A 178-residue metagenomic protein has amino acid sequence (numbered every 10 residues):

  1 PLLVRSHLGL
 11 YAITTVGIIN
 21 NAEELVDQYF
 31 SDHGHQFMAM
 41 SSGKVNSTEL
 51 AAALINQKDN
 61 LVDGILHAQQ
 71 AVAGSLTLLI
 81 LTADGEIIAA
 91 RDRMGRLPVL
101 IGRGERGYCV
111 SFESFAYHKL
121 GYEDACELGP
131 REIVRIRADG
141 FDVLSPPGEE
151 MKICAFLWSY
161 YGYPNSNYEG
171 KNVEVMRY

Functional and structural regions predicted by a protein language model:
P1-G129, R135-Y178: Conserved short alpha-helical segments that host acidic/polar catalytic motifs at enzyme active sites
